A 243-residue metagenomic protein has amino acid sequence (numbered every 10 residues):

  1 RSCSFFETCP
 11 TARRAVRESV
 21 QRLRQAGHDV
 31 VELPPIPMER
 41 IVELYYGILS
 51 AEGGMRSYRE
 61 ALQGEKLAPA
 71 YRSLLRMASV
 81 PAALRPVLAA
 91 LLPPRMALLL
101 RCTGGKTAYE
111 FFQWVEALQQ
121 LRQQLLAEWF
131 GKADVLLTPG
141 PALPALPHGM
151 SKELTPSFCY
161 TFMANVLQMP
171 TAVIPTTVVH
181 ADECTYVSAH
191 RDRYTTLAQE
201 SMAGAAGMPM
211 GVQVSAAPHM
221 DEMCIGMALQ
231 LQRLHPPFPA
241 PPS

Functional and structural regions predicted by a protein language model:
R1-V166, T176-G204, H219-M223, L229-S243: Amidase signature
T171-I174: Short hydrophobic alpha-helical runs that function as membrane-insertion/retention elements
M210-A217: A short, well-structured catalytic beta-strand-centered motif of the EAL phosphodiesterase domain for c-di-GMP
